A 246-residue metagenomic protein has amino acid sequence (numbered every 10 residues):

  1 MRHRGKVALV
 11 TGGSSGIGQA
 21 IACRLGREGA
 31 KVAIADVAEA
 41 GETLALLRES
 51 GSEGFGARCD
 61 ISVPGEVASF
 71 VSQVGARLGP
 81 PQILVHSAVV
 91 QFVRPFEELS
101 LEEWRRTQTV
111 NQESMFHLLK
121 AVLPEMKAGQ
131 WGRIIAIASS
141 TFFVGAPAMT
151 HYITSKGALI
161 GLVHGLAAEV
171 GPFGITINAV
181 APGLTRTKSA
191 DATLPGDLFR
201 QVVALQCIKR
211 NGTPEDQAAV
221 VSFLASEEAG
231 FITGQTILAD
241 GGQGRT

Functional and structural regions predicted by a protein language model:
V7, S14-S15: Conserved glycine-rich cofactor-binding loop
P95-F96, E103-R105, A190, V202: Substrate-binding pocket helix/loop in short-chain dehydrogenase/reductase
L119, S155, V163: Active-site helix of classical SDR
P124, A168-E169, G230: Alpha-helical segment proximal to the catalytic Tyr-Lys
S139: Residue(s) in the substrate-gating loop at a strand-loop-helix junction that position the organic substrate next
V144, S222, T233-T246: Short C-terminal tail/terminal secondary-structure segment of NAD(P)H-dependent dehydrogenase/reductase domains
G171, T176, I232-G234: Short, small/polar-rich loop/turn modules that mediate ligand/substrate recognition or access, typified
